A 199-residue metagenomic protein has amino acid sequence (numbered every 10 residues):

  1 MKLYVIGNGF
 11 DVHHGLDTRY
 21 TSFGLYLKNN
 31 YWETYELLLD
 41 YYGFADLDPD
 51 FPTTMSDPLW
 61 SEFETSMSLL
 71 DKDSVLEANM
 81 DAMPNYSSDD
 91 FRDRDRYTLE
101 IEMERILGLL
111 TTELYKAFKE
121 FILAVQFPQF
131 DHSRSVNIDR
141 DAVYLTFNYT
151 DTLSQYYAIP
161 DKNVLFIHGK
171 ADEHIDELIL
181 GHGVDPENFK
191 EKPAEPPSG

Functional and structural regions predicted by a protein language model:
M1-L37: An N-terminal structural lobe/cap that precedes and organizes the functional/catalytic core across diverse proteins
L3-G9, Y144-N148, G199: Glycine-rich anion-binding loop/nest that anchors nucleotide
Y4-I6, V12, D40, F166-I167 (+2 more regions): Generic detector of intrinsically disordered, low-complexity, polar/charged segments
G9, A45, A171, G183-D185: Compositionally biased, intrinsically disordered low-complexity regions
S22-H174: Active-site periphery "cap/insert" segments of enzyme catalytic domains
I175-E177, H182-G199: Acidic, metal/cofactor-coordinating or nucleic-acid-engaging core segments within structured domains
